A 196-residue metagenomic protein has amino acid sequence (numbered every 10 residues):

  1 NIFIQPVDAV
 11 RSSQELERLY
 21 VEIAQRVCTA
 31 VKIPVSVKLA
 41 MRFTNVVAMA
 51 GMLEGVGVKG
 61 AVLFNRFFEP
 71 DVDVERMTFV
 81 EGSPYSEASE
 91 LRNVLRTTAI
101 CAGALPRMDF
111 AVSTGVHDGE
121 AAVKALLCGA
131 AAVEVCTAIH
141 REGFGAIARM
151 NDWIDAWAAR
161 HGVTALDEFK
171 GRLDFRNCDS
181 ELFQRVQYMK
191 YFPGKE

Functional and structural regions predicted by a protein language model:
N1, S12-L16, K38-R42, S86-E90 (+3 more regions): Glycine- and other small-residue-rich loops at beta-strand/loop junctions that grip anionic moieties
N1-P6, G60-P70, G115-V116, A121-R149: Glycine-rich phosphate-binding active-site loops on the catalytic face of alpha/beta enzymes
I2-E15, M49-M108, E142: Glycine/Thr-rich beta-alpha phosphate-binding loop at enzyme active sites
E15-S36, V80-F110, A148-L166: Alpha-helix-loop-beta-strand connector modules within alpha/beta enzyme cores
P34-K38, K59-V62, D109-A111, A132: Structural preference for beta-strand elements that scaffold enzyme active sites
F43-V56, C101-R107, V116-V133: Catalytic cores of alpha/beta
E90-A121, Q184-E196: Active-site/ligand-binding-proximal alpha/beta "capping" segment
E142-H161, D167-E196: C-terminal extensions of enzymes
